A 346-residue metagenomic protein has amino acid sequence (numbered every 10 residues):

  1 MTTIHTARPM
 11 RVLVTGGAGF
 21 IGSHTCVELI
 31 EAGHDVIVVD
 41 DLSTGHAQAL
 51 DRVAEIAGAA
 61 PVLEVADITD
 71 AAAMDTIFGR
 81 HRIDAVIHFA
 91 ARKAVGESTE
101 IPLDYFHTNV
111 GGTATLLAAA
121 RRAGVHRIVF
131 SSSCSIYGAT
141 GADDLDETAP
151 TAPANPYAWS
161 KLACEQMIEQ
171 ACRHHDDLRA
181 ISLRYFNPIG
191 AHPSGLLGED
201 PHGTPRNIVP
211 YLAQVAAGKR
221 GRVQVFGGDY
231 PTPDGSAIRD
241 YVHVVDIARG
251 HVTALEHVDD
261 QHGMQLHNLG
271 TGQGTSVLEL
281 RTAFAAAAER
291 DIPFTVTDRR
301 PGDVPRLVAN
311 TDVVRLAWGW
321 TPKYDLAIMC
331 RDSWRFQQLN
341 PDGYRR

Functional and structural regions predicted by a protein language model:
M1-A191: N-terminal Rossmann-like NAD(P)+-binding domain of SDR-like oxidoreductases, especially those catalyzing
R11-V12, L103-D104, T140, N155 (+5 more regions): Short, contiguous strand/loop micro-motifs
H46-A49, G141, E147, P153 (+5 more regions): Glycine-rich, flexible loop/turn motifs
F106, A154-L162, G198-R206, P210 (+1 more regions): Short-chain dehydrogenase/reductase
R121, E199-T204, G302, T321: A general boundary/transition motif marking the beginning of the first structured unit of a protein
H192-P205, L212-V215, G221: Hydrophobic, Gly/Ser/Ala-rich alpha-helical and linker tracts in large acyl-processing enzymes of secondary/lipid
I208, Q214-R346: C-terminal substrate-binding subdomain of Rossmann-fold SDR/epimerase-dehydratase oxidoreductases
